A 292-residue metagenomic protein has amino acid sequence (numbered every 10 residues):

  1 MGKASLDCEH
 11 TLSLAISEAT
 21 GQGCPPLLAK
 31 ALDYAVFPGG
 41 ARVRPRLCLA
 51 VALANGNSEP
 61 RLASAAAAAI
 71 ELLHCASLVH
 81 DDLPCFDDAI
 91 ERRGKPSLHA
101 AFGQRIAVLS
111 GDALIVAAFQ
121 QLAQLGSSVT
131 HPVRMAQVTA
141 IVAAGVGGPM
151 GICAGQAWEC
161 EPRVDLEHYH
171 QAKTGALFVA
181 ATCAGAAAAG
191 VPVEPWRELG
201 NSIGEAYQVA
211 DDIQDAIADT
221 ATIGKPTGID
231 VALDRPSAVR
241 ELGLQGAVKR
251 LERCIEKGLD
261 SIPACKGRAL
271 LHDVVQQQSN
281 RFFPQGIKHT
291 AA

Functional and structural regions predicted by a protein language model:
M1-T20: N-terminal amphipathic/basic leader segments beginning at the initiator methionine
G21-D260, C265-S279, F283: Mg2+-dependent prenyl diphosphate-binding active-site environment of isoprenoid biosynthetic enzymes
Q285-A292: Short, charged, intrinsically disordered terminal tails
